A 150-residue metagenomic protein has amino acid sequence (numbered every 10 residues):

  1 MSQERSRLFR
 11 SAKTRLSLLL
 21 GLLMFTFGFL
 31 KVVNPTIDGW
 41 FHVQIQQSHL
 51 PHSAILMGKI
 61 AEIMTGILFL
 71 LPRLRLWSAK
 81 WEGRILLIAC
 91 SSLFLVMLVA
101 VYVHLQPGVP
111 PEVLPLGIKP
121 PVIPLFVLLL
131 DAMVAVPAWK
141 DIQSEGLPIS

Functional and structural regions predicted by a protein language model:
S2-S150: Membrane-interface extramembranous regions
